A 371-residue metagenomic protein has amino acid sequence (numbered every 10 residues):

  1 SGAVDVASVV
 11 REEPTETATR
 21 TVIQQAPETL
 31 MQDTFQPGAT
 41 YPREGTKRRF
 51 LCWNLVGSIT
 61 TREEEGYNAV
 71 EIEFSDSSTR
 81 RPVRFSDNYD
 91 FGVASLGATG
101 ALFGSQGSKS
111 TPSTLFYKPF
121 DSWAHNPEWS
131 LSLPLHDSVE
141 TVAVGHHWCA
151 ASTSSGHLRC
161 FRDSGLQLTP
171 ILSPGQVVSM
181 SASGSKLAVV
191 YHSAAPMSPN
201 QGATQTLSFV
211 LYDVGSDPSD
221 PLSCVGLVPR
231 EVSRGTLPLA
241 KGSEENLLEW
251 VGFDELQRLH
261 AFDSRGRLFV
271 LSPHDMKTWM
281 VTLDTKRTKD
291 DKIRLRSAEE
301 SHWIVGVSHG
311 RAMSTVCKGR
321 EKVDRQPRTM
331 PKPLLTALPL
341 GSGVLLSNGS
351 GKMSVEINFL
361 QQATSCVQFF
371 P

Functional and structural regions predicted by a protein language model:
S1-S8, T285, K289-R328, S342-L345: Eukaryote-biased recognition of long, low-complexity, charge-rich segments
G2-D121, G319-P371: Acidic and/or Ser/Thr-rich intrinsically disordered tails and linkers that flank eukaryotic scaffold proteins
Q36-L51, L55, R80-T99, L133-V144 (+3 more regions): Repeated scaffold domains used in trafficking and secretory/extracellular systems, primarily beta-propellers
R48-G66, G92-S110, E140-A143, H147-S152 (+6 more regions): Short beta-strand elements that form the blades of beta-propeller/WD-repeat-like and other beta-sheet-rich scaffold
G66-A69, G107-P119, S155-F161, A195-Y212 (+4 more regions): Structural motif
T99, F103-S132, D137-G242: Intrinsically disordered, low-complexity, Ser/Thr/Glu/Asp/Lys/Arg-enriched terminal regions and linkers of eukaryotic
F120-N126, T282-R287, A298-E299: Peripheral membrane interaction modules
D213-S219, P273-R287, L334-L335: Short loop/turn segments immediately following beta-strands, especially the blade-tip and inter-blade linker loops
